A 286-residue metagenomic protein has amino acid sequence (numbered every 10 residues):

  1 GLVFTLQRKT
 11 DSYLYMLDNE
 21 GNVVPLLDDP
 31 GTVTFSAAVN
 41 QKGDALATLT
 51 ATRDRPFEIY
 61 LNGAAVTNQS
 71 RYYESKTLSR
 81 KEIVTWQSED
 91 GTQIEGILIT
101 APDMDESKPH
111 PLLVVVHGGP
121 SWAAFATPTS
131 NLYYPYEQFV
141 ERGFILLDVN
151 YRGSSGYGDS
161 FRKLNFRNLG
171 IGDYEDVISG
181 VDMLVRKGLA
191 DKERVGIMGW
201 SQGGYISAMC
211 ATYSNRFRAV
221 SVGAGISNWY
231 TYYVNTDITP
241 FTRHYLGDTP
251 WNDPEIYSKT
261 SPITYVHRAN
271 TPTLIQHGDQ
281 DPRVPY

Functional and structural regions predicted by a protein language model:
G1, E58-Y60, D281-Y286: Short, intrinsically disordered, charge-balanced linker/junction segments flanking boundaries in proteins
G1-L2, A45: Conserved core beta-strand positions within WD40 beta-propeller blades
K9-T10, R53, G91, A101-M104 (+6 more regions): Short, glycine-/Ser/Thr-/acidic-enriched flexible segments
S12, V24-K108, N131, E137-E141 (+2 more regions): Non-catalytic accessory segments flanking enzyme active sites
Y15-D18: Structural recognition of the beta-propeller blade-terminating site
D105-H110, V115-G158: Short substrate-entry loop that stabilizes the transition state in hydrolases
P135-V140, D148-Y286: Active-site-proximal cap/loop segments of hydrolase catalytic domains
